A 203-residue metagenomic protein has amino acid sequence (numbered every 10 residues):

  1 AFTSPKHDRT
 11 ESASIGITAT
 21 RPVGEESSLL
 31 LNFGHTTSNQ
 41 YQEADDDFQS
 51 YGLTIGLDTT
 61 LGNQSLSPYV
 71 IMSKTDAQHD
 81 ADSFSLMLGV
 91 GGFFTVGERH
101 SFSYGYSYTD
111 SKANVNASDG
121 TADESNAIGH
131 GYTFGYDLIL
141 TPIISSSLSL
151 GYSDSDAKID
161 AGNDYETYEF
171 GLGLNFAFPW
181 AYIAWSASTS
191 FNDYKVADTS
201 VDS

Functional and structural regions predicted by a protein language model:
A1-S203: Gram-negative and organellar
